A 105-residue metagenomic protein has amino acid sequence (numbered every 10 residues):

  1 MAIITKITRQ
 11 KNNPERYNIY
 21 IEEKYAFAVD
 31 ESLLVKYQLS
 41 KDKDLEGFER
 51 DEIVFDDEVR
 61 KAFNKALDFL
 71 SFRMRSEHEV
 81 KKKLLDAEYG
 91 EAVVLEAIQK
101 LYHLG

Functional and structural regions predicted by a protein language model:
M1-G105: An alpha-helical, amphipathic repeat domain used for nucleic-acid recognition, typified by the mTERF helical solenoid
